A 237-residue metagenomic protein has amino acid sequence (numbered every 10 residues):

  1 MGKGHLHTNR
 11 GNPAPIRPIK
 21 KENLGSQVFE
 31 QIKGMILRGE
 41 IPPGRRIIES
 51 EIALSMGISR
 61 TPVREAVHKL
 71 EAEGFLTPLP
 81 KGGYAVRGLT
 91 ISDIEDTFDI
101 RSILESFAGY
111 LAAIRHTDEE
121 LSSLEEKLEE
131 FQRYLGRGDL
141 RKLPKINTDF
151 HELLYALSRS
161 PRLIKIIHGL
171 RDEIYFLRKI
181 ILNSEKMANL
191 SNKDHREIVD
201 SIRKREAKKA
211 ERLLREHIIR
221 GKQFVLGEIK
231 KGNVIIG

Functional and structural regions predicted by a protein language model:
M1-Y110, I114, A156, E211 (+2 more regions): Short linear motifs at protein or domain termini
I16, K20, G82, F131 (+2 more regions): Conserved short-loop catalytic and cofactor-binding motifs
N23, L121-S122, K186-N189: Short helix-capping and inter-helix turn/linker motifs at the boundaries of alpha-helical repeat units
R64-E65, R115-D118, K142-K145, L163-K165 (+2 more regions): Juxtamembrane/interface motifs at transmembrane-helix termini
E71-T77, L170-D172, K186-A188: Mobile beta-alpha loop/short-helix "lid" or hinge segments that flank ligand
T90-I91, L177-I181: Short alpha-helical transmembrane interface motifs in multi-pass membrane proteins
T97, R101, F107-G109, I114-K179 (+2 more regions): Conserved amphipathic alpha-helical segments that form helical-bundle/coiled-coil interaction surfaces
